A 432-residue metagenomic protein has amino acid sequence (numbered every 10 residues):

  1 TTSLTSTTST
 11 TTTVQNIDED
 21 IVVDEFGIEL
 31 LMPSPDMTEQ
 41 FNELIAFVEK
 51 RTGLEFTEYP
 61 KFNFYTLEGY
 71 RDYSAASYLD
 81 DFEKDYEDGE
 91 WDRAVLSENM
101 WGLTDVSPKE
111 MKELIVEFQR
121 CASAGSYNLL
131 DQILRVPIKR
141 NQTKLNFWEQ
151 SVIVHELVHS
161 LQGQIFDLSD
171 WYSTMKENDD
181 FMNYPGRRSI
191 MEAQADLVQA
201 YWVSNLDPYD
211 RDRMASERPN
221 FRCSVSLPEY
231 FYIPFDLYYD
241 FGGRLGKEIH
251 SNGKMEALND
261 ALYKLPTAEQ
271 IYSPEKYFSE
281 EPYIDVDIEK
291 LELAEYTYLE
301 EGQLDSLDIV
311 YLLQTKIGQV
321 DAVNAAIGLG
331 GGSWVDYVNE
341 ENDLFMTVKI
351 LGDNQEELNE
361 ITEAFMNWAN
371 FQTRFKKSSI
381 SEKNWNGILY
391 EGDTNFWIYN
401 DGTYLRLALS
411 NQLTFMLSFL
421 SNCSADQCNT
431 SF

Functional and structural regions predicted by a protein language model:
T1-N16: Extracellular mucin-like PTS domains
L44, Q164-S169, S173-E217: Post-HExxH zinc-binding segment in Zn-dependent metallohydrolases
P60-F64, N342-N359: A short acidic-to-branched-hydrophobic micro-motif
R71-D92, E110-L134: Catalytic zinc-binding patch centered on the HExxH motif and its immediate surroundings that defines zinc-dependent
L134-V154, G186: Short pre-active-site segment immediately N-terminal to the catalytic Zn-binding motif
V152, E156-Q164: Catalytic glutamate of the conserved HExxH
S226-K349: Pan-zinc metallopeptidase signature
V323-A325, E357-G402: Short Gly/Thr-rich strand-loop-strand
